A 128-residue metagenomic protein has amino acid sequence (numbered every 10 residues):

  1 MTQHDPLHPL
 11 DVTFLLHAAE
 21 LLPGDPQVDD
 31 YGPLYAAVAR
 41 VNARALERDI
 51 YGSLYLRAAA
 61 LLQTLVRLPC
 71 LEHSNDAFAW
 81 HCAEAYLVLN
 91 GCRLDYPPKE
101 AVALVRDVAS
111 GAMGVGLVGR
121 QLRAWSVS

Functional and structural regions predicted by a protein language model:
M1-S128: FIC/Doc superfamily catalytic core
